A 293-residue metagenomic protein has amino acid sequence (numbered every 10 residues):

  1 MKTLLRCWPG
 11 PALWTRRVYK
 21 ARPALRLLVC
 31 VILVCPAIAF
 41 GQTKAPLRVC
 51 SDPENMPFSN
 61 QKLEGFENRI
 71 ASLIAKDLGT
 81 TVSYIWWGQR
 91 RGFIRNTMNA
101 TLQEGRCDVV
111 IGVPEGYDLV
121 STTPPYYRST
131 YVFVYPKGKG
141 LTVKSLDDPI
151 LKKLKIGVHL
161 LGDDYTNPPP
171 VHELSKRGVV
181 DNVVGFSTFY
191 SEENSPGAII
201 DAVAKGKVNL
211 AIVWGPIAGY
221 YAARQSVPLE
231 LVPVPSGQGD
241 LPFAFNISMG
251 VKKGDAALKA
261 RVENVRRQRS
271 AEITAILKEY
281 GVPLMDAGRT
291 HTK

Functional and structural regions predicted by a protein language model:
A24-A37: Bacterial N-terminal signal peptides
G41, T81, G162-V180, V184-T188 (+1 more regions): Ligand-binding clefts/hinges and TM-proximal coupling segments of bilobed small-molecule sensing domains
Q42-V113, Y117-D118, F189-E193, E279-Y280: Extracytoplasmic small-molecule ligand-binding "clamshell" domains of the periplasmic binding protein/Venus flytrap
L47-P53, P57-F58, L146-S175: Short loop->beta-strand "edge-of-pocket" segments that line small-molecule binding or catalytic clefts across diverse
S51-N55, R128-V132, A223-R266, Y280-K293: Periplasmic-binding protein-like
N68-L78, K137-G140, D147-D163, D240-L284: Extended ligand-binding regions for polar small-molecule ligands
S72, T81-L151, L161-D164, S226 (+1 more regions): Acidic, polar ligand-binding/catalytic clefts
Q103-G112, N209-W214, G219, E230: Paired acidic/hydrophobic, glycine-rich loop segments that form the ligand-binding mouth/hinge of periplasmic-binding
